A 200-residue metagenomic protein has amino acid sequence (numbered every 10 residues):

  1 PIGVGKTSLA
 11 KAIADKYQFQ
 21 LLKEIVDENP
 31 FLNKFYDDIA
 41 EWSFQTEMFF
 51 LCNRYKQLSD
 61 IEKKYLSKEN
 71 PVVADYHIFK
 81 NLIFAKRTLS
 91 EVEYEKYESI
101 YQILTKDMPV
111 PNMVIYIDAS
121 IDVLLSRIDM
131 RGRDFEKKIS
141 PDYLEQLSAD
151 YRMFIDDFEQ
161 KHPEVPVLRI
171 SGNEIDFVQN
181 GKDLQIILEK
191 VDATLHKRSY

Functional and structural regions predicted by a protein language model:
P1: P-loop (Walker A) phosphate-binding loop of NTP-binding proteins
K6: Conserved lysine of the Walker
L9, I13: Hydrophobic positions on the alpha1 helix immediately C-terminal to the Walker A/P-loop
D15-N53: Conserved substrate/cofactor phosphate-moiety recognition/catalytic segment in nucleotide-dependent phosphotransferases
V26-E28, I78-F79, A119-L124, E174-F177: Conserved nucleotide-binding/hydrolysis micro-motifs of P-loop NTPases
T46-P109: Glycine-rich phosphate-binding loop used to anchor ATP phosphates in small-molecule kinases, encompassing both
N81-R152: A glycine- and Lys/Arg-enriched "phosphate-lid" helix/loop adjacent to the NTP-binding pocket of small-molecule kinases
D129-Y200: NTP-dependent small-molecule kinase module
